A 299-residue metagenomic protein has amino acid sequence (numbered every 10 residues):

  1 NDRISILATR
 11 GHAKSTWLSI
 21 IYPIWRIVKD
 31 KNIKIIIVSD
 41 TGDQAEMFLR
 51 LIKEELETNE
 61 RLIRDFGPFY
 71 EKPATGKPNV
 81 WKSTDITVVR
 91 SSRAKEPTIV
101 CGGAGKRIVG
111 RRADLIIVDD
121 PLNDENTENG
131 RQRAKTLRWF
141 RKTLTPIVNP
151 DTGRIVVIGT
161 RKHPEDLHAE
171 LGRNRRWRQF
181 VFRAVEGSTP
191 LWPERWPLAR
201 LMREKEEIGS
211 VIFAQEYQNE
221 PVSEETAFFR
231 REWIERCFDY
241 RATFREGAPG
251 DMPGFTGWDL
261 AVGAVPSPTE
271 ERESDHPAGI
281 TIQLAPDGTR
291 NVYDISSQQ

Functional and structural regions predicted by a protein language model:
D2-I21: Walker A/P-loop
S19-D30: Walker A/P-loop NTP-binding motif
V38-G105: Conserved nucleotide-state-sensing and coupling region of NTP-binding domains
K82-T143: Conserved RecA-like ASCE ATPase "motif II neighborhood" in helicase/translocase motors
R111, D251, V265-A278: Short, flexible loop/turn motifs enriched in small residues
E128-P190: ASCE P-loop NTPase helicase motor core
T189-L260, A264-S267: ATPase catalytic-site recognition across NTP-hydrolyzing enzymes
G279-Q299: Nucleic-acid-processing active sites and adjacent nucleic-acid-binding tracks, predominantly divalent metal-dependent
